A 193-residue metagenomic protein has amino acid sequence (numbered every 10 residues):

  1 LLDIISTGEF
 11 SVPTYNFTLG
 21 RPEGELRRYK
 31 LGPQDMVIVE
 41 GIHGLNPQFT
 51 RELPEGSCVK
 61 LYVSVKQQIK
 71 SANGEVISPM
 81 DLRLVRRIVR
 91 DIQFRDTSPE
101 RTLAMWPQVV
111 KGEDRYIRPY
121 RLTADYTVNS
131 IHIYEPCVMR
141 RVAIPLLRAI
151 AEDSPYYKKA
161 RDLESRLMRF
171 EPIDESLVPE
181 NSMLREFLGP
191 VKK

Functional and structural regions predicted by a protein language model:
L1-E23, M36: Conserved nucleotide-sensing/catalytic segment adjacent to the nucleotide-binding pocket in NTP-handling enzymes
T14-R21, E40, L103-Q108: Short, flexible loop segments at the rims of nucleotide/cofactor-binding pockets, characterized by
L26-Y29: Cytochrome P450 C-terminal beta-domain/meander region
L31-P33, E55-G56: Short loop/turn elements that form and flank the Walker-type P-loop nucleotide-binding site in RecA-like NTPase cores
P33-Q34, R118: A generic hydrophobic-helix recognition signal that picks specific residues within alpha-helical hydrophobic
M36-E40, L61-Y62: Structural recognition of the conserved hydrophobic beta-strand(s) that form the central parallel beta-sheet of P-loop
I42-L45: Short beta->alpha connector loops
P47-K193: Conserved NTP phosphate-binding and transfer environment spanning the P-loop NTPase/kinase superfamily
